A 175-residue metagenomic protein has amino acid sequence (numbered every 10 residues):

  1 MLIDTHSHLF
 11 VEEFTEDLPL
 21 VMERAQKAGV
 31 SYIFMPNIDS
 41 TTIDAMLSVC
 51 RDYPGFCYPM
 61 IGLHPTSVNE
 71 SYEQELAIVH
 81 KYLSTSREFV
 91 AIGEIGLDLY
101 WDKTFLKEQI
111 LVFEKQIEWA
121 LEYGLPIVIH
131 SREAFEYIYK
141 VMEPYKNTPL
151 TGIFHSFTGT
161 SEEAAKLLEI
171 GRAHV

Functional and structural regions predicted by a protein language model:
M1-R172: Mid-domain alpha/beta scaffold segments of enzyme catalytic cores
